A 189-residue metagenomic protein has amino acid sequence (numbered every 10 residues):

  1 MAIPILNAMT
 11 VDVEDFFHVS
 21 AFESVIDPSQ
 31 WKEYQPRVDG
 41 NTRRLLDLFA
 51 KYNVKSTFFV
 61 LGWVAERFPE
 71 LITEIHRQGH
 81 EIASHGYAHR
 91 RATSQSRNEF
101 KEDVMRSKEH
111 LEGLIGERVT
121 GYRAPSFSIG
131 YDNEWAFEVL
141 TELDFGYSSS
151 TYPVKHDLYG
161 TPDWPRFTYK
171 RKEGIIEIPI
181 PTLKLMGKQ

Functional and structural regions predicted by a protein language model:
A2-E81: Active-site beta->alpha N-cap acidic-glycine motif
D12, F49, F58, I82-H85 (+4 more regions): Conserved, mostly hydrophobic/aromatic
Y34-D39, T57-P69, R90-K101, P125-D132 (+1 more regions): Acidic-and-aromatic substrate-binding clefts and catalytic sites of carbohydrate-active enzymes
D39, R90-G113, T168-Q189: Alpha-helical scaffold elements lining the catalytic groove of polysaccharide deacetylases
R44-D47, E70-R77, E102, R106-G113 (+1 more regions): Alpha-helical scaffolding segments of alpha/beta enzyme cores, especially the outer helices of TIM-barrel or partial
Y52, L114-E117: Short helix-capping segments at alpha-helix termini
H80, S84-R97, T120: Structural motif corresponding to the early beta-alpha repeats
E117-T120, A124-Q189: Active-site-adjacent pocket scaffolds in enzyme catalytic domains
